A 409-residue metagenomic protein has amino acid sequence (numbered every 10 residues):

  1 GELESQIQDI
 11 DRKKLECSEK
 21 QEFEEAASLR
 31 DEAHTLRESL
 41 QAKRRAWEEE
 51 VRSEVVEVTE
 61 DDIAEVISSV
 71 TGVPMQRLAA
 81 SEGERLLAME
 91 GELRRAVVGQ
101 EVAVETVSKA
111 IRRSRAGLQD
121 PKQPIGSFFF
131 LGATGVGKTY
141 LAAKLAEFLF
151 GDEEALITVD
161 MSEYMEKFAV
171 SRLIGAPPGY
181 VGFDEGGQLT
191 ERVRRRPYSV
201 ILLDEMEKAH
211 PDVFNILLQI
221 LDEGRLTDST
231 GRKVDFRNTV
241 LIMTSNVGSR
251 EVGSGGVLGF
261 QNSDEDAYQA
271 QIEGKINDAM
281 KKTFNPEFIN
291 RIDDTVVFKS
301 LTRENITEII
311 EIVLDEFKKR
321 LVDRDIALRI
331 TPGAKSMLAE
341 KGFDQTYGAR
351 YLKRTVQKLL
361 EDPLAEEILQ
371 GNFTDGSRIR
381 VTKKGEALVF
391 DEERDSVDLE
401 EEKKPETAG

Functional and structural regions predicted by a protein language model:
G1-G409: AAA+ P-loop NTPase nucleotide-binding core of proteostasis motors
